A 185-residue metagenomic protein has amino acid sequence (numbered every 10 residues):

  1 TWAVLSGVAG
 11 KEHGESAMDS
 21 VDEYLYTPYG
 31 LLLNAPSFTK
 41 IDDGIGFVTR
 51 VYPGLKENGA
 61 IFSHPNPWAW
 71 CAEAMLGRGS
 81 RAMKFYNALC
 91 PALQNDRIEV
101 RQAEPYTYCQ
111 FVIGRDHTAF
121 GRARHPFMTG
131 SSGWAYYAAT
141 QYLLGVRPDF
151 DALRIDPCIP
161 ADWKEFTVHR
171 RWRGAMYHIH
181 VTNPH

Functional and structural regions predicted by a protein language model:
T1-H185: Acidic, mature catalytic/reactive cores of soluble proteins
